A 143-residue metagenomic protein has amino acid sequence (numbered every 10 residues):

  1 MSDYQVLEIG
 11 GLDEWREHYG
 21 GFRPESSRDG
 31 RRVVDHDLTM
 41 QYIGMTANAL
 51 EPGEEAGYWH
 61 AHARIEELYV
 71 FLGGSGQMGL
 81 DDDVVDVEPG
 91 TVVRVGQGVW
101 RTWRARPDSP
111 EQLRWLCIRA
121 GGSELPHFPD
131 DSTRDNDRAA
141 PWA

Functional and structural regions predicted by a protein language model:
M1-I43, F128-A143: A short, N-terminal "cap"/entry segment at the start of jelly-roll beta-barrel domains of the cupin/DSBH fold
S27-V33, T46-A63: Conserved short histidine dyad/triad with adjacent acidic residue
T39-T46, G57, I65-E67, G74 (+2 more regions): A generic structural signal for short beta-strands and their flanking turns/coil linkers
Q41, G79-D83: Short strand-coil-strand connectors
A47-E51, A61-G79, A120: Short, conserved beta-strand element in jelly-roll/cupin
Y58, M78-G79, V95, R101-S109: Short beta-strand His + acidic residue motifs that chelate non-heme Fe in jelly-roll/DSBH and cupin folds
D82-G98: Short acidic-glycine-tyrosine-enriched beta hairpin
T102-A143: Double-stranded beta-helix
